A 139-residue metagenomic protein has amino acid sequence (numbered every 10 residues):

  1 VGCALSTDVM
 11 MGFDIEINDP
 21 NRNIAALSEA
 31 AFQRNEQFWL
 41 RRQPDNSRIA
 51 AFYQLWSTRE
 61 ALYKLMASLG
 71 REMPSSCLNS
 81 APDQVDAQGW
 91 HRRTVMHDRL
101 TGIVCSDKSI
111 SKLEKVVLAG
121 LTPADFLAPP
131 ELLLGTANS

Functional and structural regions predicted by a protein language model:
V1-S139: Core catalytic alpha/beta fold that binds nucleotide/phospho-ligands
